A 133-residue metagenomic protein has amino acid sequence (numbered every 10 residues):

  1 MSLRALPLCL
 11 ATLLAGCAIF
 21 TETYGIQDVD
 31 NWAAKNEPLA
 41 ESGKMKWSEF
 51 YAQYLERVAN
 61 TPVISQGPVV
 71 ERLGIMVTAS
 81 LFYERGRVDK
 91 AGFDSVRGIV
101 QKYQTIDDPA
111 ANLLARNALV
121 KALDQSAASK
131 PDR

Functional and structural regions predicted by a protein language model:
M1-I19: Sec-dependent bacterial lipoprotein signal peptides
A18-R133: Acidic, Ser/Pro/Thr-rich low-complexity regulatory regions and the short amphipathic helical interaction modules they
